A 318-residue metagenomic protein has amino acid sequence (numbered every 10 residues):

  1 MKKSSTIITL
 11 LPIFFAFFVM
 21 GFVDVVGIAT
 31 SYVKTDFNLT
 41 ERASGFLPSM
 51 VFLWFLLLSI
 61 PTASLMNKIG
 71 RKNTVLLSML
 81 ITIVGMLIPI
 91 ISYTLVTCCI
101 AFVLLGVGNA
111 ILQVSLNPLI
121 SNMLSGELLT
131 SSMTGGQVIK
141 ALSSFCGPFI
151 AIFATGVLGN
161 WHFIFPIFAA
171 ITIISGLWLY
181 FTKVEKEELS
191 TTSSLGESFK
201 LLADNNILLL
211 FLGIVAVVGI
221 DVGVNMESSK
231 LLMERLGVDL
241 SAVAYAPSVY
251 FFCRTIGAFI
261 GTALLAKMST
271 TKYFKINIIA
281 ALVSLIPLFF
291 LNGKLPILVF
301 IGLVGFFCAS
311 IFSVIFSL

Functional and structural regions predicted by a protein language model:
I8-E41, N117, V224-S229: Extracytoplasmic
V26-G27, N205-A258: Extracytoplasmic gate region of multi-pass secondary transporters
N38, G70, I91-V96, G237 (+1 more regions): Helix-breaking motifs and short loop linkers at transmembrane-helix boundaries and internal kinks in secondary membrane
S49-A63, S248-I260: Central cavity-lining transmembrane alpha-helices of secondary-active solute carriers, predominantly the Major
L57-V96: Conserved MFS/SLC helix-loop-helix module at the cytosolic interface between two early adjacent transmembrane helices
A101-V138: Cytoplasmic helix-loop-helix junction between adjacent transmembrane helices in 12-TM secondary transporters
G135-K183: Helix-loop-helix hairpin linking two adjacent transmembrane segments in secondary transporters
T271-I315: C-terminal transmembrane helical hairpin of 12-TM major facilitator-type secondary transporters
